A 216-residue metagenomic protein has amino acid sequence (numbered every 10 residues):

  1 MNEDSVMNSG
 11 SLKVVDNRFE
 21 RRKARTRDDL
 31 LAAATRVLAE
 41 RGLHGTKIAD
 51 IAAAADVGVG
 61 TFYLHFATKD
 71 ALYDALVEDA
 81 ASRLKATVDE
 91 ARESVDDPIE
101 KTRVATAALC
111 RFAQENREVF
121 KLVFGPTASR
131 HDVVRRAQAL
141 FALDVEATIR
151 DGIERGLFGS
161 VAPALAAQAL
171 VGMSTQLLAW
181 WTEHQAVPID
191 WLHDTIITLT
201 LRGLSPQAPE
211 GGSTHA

Functional and structural regions predicted by a protein language model:
M1-V14, R111-F112, L143, A147-E154 (+2 more regions): C-terminal peripheral helix-coil segments that are non-catalytic and often amphipathic
R22-T35, I51, L76-L84, V88 (+1 more regions): Generic hydrophobic, amphipathic alpha-helix propensity
D29, V37-A71, A75: Helix-turn-helix
A75, A86-E115, A166-L170, H193 (+1 more regions): Hydrophobic alpha-helical connector segments
S82-K85, V104, R130-R155, A164-Q168 (+2 more regions): Amphipathic alpha-helical packing segments from all-alpha helical-bundle domains
C110-D132, A179-E183: Amphipathic alpha-helical segments used for helix-helix packing
F120-F124, H131-D132, S160-V161, D190 (+1 more regions): Short, hydrophobic secondary-structure boundary micro-motifs
